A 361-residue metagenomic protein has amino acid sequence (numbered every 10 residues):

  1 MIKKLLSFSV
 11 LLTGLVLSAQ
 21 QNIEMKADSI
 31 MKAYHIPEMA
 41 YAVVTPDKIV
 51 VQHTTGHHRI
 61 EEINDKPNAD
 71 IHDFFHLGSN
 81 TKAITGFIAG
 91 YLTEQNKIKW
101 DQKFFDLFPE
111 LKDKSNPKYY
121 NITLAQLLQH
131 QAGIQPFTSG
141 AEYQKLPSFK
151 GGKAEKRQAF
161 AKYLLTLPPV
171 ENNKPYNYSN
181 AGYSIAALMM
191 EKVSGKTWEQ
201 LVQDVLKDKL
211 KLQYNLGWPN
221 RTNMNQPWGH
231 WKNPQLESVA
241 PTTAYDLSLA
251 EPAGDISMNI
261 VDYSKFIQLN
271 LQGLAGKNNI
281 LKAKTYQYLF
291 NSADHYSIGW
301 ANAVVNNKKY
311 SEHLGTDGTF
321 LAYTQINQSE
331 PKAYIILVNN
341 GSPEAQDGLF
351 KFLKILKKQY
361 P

Functional and structural regions predicted by a protein language model:
M1-I23: Bacterial Sec-dependent N-terminal signal peptides
Q21-F75, K97-K99, L165: Short, conserved catalytic-motif segment at the N-terminal edge
E24-A27, Y41, D47, H76-F104 (+3 more regions): Active-site SXXK
H57, N116-G318: Short, surface-exposed loop or secondary-structure junction motifs that flank catalytic or metal-binding residues
F75-G78, Y176-Y178: Catalytic tyrosine of NAD(P)H-dependent dehydrogenase/reductases that use a Tyr as the general acid/base
K99-S115, K209-L210: Short, glycine/proline-biased beta-turn/loop segments that scaffold the active-site neighborhood
V305-K309, N340-P361: Short, gly/Ser/Thr-rich active-site loops of penicillin-recognizing serine hydrolases
E312, A322-N340: Short, well-ordered beta-strand elements
